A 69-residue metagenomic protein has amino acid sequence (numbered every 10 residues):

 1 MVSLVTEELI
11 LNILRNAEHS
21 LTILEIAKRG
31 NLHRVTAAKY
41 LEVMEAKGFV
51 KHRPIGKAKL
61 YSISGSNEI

Functional and structural regions predicted by a protein language model:
M1-E7, S20-T22, I55-I69: Short, cationic-aromatic polyanion-contact patches
R15-E18: Short helix-capping/hinge SLiMs at alpha-helix to coil transitions
E25-A27: A short acidic, leucine-rich amphipathic alpha-helix
V35: Key DNA-contact positions within bacterial/archaeal DNA-binding proteins
L41-E42: Short, hydrophobic-biased segments on the C-terminal half of alpha helices that form "recognition helices"
E45-I55: A short, conserved structural fragment
